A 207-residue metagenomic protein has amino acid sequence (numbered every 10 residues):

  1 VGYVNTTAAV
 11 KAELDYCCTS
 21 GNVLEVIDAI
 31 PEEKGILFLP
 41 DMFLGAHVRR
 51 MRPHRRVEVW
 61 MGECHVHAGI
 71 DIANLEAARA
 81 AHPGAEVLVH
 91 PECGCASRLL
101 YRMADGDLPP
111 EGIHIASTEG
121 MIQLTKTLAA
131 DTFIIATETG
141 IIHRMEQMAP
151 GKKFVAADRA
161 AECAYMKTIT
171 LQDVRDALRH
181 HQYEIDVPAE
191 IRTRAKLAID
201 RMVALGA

Functional and structural regions predicted by a protein language model:
V1-I142, E146-A207: The feature marks the mature, well-folded catalytic cores of soluble enzymes
